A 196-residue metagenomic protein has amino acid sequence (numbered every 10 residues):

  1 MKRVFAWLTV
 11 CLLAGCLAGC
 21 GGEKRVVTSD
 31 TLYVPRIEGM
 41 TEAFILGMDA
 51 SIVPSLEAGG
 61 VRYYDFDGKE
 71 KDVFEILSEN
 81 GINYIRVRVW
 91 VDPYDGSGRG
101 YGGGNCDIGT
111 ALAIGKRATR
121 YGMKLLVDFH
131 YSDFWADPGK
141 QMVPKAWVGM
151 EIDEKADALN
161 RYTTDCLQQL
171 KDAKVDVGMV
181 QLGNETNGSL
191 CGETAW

Functional and structural regions predicted by a protein language model:
M1-A6, G21: Positively charged n-region of N-terminal signal peptides that target proteins for export
A14, E42, E79, D172-K174: Alpha-helix termination/capping residues and helix-transition junctions
G15-G19: C-terminal motif of bacterial Sec signal peptides marking the signal peptidase cleavage site
G22-I82: N-terminal carbohydrate-binding accessory modules
F44-A50, I85-V87, L125-F129, G178-L182: Hydrophobic faces of well-ordered beta-strands that scaffold small-molecule active sites in alpha/beta enzyme cores
S51-V53, W90-D92, H130-F134, L182-N187: Active-site beta-loop-alpha junctions enriched in small/polar residues
K69-A136, P144-A146: Aromatic-lined substrate-binding rim segments of carbohydrate-active enzymes
G100-Y101, N105-L112, A136-W196: Active-site cleft segment of glycoside hydrolase catalytic domains centered on the general acid/base Glu
